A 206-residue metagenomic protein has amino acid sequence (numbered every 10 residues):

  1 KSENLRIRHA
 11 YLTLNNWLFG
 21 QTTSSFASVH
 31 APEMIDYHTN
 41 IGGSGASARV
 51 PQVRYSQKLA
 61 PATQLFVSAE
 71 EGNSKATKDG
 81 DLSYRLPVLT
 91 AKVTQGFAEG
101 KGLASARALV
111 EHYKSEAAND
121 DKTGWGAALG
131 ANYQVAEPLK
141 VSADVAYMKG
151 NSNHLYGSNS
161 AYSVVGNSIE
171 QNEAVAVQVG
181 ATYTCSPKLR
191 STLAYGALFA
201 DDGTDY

Functional and structural regions predicted by a protein language model:
K1-S74, R85-L86, T90-A98, Y133 (+2 more regions): Outer membrane beta-barrel
A31-I35, T77, L155-G157, T204: Short acidic, glycine/proline-rich loop/turn micro-motifs
K78-L82: Active-site cleft segment of glycoside hydrolase catalytic domains centered on the general acid/base Glu
L86, A91-Y206: Detector for outer-membrane/organellar transmembrane beta-barrel domains, recognizing the amphipathic beta-strand
